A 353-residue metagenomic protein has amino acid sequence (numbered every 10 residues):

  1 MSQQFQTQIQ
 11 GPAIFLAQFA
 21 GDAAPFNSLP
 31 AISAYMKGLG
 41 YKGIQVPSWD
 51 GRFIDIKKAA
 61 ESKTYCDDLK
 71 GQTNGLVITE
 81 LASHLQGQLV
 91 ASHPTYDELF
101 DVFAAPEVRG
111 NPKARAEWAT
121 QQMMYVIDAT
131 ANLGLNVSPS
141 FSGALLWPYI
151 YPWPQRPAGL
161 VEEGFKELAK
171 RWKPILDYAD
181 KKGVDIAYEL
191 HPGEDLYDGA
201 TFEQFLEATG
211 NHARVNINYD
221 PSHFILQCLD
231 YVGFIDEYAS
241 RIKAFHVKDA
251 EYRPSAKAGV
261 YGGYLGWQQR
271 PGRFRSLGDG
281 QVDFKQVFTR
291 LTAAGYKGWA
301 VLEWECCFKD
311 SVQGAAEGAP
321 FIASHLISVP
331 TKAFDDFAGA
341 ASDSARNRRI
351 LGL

Functional and structural regions predicted by a protein language model:
S2-T7, A31-G40, K58-E80, T95-D97 (+5 more regions): Acidic (Asp/Glu)-rich catalytic clusters
Q3-Q6, F26-Y35, V90-N216, I350-G352: Active-site acidic/histidine proton-transfer and metal-coordination neighborhood in alpha/beta enzyme cores
F5-P12, A17, F26-N27, G43-I44 (+6 more regions): Acidic/histidine-rich catalytic cores of soluble enzymes
F19-A20, V301-G314, G339: A short, acidic, flexible beta-alpha connecting loop/helix-capping segment that sits on the rim of active
I44-V46, I78-S83, L135-G143, D185-E189 (+1 more regions): Short beta-strand segments at enzyme active-site cores
Q45-K70, G87, S142-I150: Glycine-rich, proline-tolerant flexible connector loops at the mouths of alpha/beta enzymes
R52-F53, G87-L89, L145-L146, P192-L196 (+2 more regions): Short, small-residue-enriched loops and turns at beta-alpha junctions that line or gate enzyme active sites
S311-T331: C-terminal helical cap(s) of enzyme catalytic domains, especially alpha/beta-barrels
